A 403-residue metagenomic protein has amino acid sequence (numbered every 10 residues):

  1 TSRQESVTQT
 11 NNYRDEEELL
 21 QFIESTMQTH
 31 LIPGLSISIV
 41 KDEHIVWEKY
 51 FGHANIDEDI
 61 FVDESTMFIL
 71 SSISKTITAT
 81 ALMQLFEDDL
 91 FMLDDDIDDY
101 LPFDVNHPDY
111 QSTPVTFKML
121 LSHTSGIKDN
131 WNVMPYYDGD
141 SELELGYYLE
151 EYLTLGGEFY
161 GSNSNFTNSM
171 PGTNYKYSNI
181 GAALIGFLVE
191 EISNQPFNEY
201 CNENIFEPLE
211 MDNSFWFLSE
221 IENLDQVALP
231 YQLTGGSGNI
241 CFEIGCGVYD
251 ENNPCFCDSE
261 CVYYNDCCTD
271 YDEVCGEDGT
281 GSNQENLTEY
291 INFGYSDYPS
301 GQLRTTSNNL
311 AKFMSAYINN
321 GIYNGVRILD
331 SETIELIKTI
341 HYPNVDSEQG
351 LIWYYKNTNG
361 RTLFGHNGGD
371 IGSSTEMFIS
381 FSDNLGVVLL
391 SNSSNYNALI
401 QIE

Functional and structural regions predicted by a protein language model:
N12-F68, L90-M92, G157-F166, R361: Short, conserved catalytic-motif segment at the N-terminal edge
D15, L19, I23, L31 (+12 more regions): Stable alpha-helical elements in mature extracytoplasmic
L20-E24, I37, E43, M67-I97 (+3 more regions): Active-site SXXK
N55, D109-S237, E277-I371: Short, surface-exposed loop or secondary-structure junction motifs that flank catalytic or metal-binding residues
L93-P108, E207-L209: Short, glycine/proline-biased beta-turn/loop segments that scaffold the active-site neighborhood
G238-G276: Secreted, short cysteine-rich peptides and small extracellular cysteine-rich domains stabilized by multiple disulfide
G365-N367, S374-S393: Short, well-ordered beta-strand elements
N392-E403: Short, gly/Ser/Thr-rich active-site loops of penicillin-recognizing serine hydrolases
